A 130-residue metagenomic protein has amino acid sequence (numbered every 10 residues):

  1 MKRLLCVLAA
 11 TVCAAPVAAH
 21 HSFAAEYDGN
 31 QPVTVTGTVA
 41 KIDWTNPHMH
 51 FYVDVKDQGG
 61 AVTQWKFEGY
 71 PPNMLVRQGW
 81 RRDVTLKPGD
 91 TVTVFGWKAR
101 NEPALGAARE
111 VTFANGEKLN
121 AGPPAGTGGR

Functional and structural regions predicted by a protein language model:
M1-L4: Positively charged n-region of N-terminal signal peptides that target proteins for export
A18-V33: Short boundary/loop segments of OB/S1/cold-shock single-stranded nucleic-acid-binding domains
V35-V39: Conserved hydrophobic positions within beta-strands
T45-K56: Short aromatic-glycine-enriched beta-strand elements
A61-N73: Short, basic/aromatic beta-hairpin or loop at an interaction surface
R77-V94: Short nucleic-acid-contacting surface segments enriched for D/E, G, S/T with interspersed K/R
A99-P123: OB-fold/S1-family single-stranded nucleic acid-binding modules
